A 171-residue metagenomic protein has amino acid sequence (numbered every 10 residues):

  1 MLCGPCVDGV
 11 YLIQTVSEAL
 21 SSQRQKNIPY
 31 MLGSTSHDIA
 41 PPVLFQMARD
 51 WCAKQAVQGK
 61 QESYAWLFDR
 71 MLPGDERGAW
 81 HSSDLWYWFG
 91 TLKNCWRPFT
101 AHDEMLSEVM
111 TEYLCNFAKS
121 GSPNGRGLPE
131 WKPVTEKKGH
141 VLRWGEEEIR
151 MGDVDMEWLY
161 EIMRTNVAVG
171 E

Functional and structural regions predicted by a protein language model:
M1-S17: N-terminal redox-cofactor-binding region of secreted/periplasmic oxidoreductases
I13-E171: C-terminal helix-and-tail extensions that cap enzymatic domains
